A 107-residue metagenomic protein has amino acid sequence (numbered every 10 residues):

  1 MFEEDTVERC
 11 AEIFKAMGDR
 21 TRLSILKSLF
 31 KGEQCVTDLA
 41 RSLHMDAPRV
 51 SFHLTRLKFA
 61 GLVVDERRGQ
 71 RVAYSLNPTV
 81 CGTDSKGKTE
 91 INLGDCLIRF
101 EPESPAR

Functional and structural regions predicted by a protein language model:
M1-D5, R9, T79-R107: Amphipathic alpha-helical dimerization/coiled-coil segments that flank or bridge DNA-binding/regulatory modules
E3-D5, S42-L43, V64-D65: Alpha-helical interaction segments
R9-R49, R71-C81: N-terminal helix-turn-helix DNA-binding core of bacterial DNA-binding proteins
T21, P48, R67-R68, L97 (+1 more regions): Intrinsically disordered, low-complexity regions of eukaryotic proteins
R41, K58-F59: Alpha-helical residues within the helix-turn-helix
H53: Residues within the DNA-recognition helix of helix-turn-helix
F59-R68, S75-L76: Beta-hairpin "wing" of winged helix-turn-helix
